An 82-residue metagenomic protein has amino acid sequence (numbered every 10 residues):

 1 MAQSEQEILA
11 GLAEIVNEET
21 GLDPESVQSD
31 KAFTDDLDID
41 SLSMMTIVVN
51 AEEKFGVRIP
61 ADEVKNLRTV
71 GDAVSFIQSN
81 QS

Functional and structural regions predicted by a protein language model:
A2-P24, S79-Q81: Thiotemplate assembly-line natural product biosynthesis machinery
E14, V49-N50: Core alpha-helical elements of the protein kinase catalytic domain, predominantly the helix directly N-terminal
S26, D30-L37: N-terminal helix-turn-helix DNA-binding core of bacterial DNA-binding proteins
S43: Two-component histidine kinase catalytic core, primarily the HATPase_c
D62-G71: AMP-binding/adenylate-forming catalytic domain of the ANL superfamily
G71-S79: C-terminal structural segments of small proteins and small subunits
